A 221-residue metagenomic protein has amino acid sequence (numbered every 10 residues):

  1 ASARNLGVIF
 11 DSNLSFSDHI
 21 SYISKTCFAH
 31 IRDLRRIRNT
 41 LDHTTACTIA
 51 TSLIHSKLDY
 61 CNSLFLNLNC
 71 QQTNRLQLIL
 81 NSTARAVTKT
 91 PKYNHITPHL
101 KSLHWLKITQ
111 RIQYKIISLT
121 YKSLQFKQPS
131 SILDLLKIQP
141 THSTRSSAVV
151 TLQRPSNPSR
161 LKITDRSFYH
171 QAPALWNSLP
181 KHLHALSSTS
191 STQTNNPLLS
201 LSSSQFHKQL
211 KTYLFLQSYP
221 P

Functional and structural regions predicted by a protein language model:
A1-P221: Hydrophobic/basic alpha-helical segments
